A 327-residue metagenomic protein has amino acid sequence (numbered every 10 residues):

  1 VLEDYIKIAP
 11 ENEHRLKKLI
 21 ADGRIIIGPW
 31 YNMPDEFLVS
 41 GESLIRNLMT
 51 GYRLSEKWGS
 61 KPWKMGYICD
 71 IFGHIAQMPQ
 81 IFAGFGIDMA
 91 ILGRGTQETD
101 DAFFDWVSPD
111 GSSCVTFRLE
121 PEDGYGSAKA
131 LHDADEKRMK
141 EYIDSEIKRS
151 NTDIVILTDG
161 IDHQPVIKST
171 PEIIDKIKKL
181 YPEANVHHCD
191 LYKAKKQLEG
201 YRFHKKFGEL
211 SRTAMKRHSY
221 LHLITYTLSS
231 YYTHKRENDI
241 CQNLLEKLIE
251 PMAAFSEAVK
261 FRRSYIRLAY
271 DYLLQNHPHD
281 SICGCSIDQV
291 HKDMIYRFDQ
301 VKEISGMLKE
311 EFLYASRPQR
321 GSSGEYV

Functional and structural regions predicted by a protein language model:
V1-Y326: Catalytic-domain carbohydrate-binding cleft regions of carbohydrate-active enzymes
